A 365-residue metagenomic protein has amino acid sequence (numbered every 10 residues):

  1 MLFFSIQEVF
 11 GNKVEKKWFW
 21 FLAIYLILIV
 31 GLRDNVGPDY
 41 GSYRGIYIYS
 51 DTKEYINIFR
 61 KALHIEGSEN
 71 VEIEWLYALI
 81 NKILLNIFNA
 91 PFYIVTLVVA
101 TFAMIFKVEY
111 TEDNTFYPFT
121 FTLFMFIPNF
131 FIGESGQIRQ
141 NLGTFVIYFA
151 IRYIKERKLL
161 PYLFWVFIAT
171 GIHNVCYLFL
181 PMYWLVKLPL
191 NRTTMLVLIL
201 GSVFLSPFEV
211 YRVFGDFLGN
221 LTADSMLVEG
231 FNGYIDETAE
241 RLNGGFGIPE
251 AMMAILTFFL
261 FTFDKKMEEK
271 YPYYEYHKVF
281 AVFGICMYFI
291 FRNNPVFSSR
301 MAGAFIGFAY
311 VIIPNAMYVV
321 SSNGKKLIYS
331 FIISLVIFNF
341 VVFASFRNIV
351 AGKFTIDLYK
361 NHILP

Functional and structural regions predicted by a protein language model:
K13-K16, V108-I127: Transmembrane-helix signature of polytopic, membrane-embedded enzymes that assemble or transfer cell-envelope glycans
G41, G45-Y49, I58-N89: Short hydrophobic/aromatic helix or loop-helix immediately within or flanking a transmembrane segment in polytopic
G41-Y43, S50-Y55, A78, Y183-M301 (+1 more regions): Alpha-helical transmembrane segments and terminal signal-anchor/GPI-anchor hydrophobic tails, characterized by long
W75, I87-F102: Loop-to-helix entry region of an early transmembrane alpha helix in multi-pass inner-membrane enzymes
F119-Q137, N141-Y148, V175: Membrane-embedded helix bundles of polyisoprenyl
F130, P161-L185, F289: Membrane-interface alpha helices of multi-pass inner-membrane proteins
I147-P161: Membrane-interface transmembrane helices that cradle and orient dolichyl/undecaprenyl
I199-L200, S321-V342: Signature aromatic-anchored transmembrane alpha helix within multi-pass, membrane-resident enzymes that catalyze glycan
